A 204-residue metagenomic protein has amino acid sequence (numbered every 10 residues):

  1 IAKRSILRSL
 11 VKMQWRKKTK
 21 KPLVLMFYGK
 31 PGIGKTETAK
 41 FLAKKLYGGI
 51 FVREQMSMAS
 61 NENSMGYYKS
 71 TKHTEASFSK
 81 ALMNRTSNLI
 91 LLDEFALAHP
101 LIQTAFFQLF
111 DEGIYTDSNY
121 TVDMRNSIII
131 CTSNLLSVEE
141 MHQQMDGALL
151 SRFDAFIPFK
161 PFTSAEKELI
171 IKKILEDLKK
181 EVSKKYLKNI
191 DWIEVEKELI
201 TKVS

Functional and structural regions predicted by a protein language model:
I1-L23: Pre-Walker A (pre-P-loop) alpha-helix and adjacent loop at the N terminus of AAA/AAA+ ATPase modules, a conserved
K18-Q55: Walker A/P-loop
T19, S79-N88: Short basic/glycine-enriched coil/helix segment immediately N-terminal to the Walker B
L25, E54, I90-L91, I129: Hydrophobic positions in the central parallel beta-sheet of the AAA+
G29, D93-E94: The Walker A (P-loop) glycine that initiates the GxxxxGKT/S ATP-binding motif of P-loop NTPases
K40, T74-K80, E94-E166, D177-K179: Canonical AAA+ ATPase core
K45-H73: AAA+/P-loop NTPase substrate/partner-engagement loops
I157-E166, I171, E181-S204: Conserved AAA+ ATPase small/helical "lid" subdomain
